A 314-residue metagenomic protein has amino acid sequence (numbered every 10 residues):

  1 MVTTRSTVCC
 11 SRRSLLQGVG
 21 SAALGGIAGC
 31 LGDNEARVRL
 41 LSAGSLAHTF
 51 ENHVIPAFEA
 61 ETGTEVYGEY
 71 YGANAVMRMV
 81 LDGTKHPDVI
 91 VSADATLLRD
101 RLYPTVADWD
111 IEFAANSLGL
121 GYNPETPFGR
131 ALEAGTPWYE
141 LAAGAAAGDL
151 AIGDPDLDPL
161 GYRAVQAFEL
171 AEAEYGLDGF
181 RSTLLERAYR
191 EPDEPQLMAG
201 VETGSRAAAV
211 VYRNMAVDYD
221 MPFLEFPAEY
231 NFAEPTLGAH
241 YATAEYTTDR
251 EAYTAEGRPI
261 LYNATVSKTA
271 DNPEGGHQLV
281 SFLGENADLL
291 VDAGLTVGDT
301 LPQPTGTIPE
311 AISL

Functional and structural regions predicted by a protein language model:
M1-R37, I312-L314: Haloarchaeal acidic low-complexity proteome signature biased toward cell-envelope/secretome components but also
T3-S6, E35-E59, R130-L314: Exported/periplasmic ABC-transporter solute-binding proteins
S11, G72-A73, D193, Y212: Short loop/turn segments at beta->alpha junctions
V19, T84, S205: Conserved functional loop/turn residues at catalytic and ligand-binding sites
G20, A95, N214: Short glycine-/small-residue-rich Rossmann-like dinucleotide-binding loops
S21, D82, F282-E285: Residues within well-ordered alpha-helical secondary structure of globular protein domains
N34-A151: N-terminal segment of the mature folded domain
